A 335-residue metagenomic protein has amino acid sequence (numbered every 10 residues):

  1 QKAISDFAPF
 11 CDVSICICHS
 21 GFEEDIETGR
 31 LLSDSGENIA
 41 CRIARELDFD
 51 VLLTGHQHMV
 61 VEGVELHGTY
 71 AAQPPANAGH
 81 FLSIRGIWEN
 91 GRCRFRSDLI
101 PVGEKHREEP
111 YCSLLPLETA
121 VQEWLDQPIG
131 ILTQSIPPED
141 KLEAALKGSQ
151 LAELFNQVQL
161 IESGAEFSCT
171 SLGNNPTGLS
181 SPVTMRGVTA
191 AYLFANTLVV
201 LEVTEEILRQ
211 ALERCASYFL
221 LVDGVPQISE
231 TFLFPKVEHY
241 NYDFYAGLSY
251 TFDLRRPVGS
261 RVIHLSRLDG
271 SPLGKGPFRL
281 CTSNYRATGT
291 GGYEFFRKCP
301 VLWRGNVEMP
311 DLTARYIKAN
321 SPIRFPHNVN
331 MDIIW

Functional and structural regions predicted by a protein language model:
Q1-S14, R96, K105-E108: Binuclear metal-dependent hydrolase catalytic cores centered on His/Asp/Glu-rich metal-binding motifs
D6-V51, L146: Active-site-proximal segments of metal-dependent phosphoesterases and phosphodiesterases across multiple
I15, L52, H56, G86 (+3 more regions): Divalent metal-coordination and catalytic microenvironments
I17-G21, G55-Q57, P74-A76, S171-G173 (+1 more regions): Active-site-proximal beta-strand/loop segments in catalytic clefts of secreted hydrolases
T28-S33, R107, Y111, K141-S149 (+3 more regions): Hydrophobic alpha-helical scaffolding
S35-P128, A216-L220: Active-site-adjacent helix-turn-beta-strand microarchitecture at beta-sheet edges that either contains or buttresses
Q127-Q150: Glycine-rich phosphate/diphosphate-binding loops and the adjacent beta-loop-alpha structural elements that coordinate
L154-Q157, E162-E166, S171-W335: Feature captures C-terminal
